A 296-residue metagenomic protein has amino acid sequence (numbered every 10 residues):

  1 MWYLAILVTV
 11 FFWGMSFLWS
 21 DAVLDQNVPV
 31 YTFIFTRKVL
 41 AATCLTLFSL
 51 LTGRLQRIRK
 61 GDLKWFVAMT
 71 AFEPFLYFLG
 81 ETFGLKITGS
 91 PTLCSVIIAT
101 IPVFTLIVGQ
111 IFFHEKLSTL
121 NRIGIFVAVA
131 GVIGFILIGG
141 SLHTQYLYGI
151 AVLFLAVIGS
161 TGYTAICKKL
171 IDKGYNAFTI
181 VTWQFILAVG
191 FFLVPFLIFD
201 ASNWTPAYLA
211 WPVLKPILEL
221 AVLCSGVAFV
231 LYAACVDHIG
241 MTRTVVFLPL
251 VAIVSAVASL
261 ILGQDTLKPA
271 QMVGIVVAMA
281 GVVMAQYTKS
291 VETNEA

Functional and structural regions predicted by a protein language model:
M1-T36, H143-K169, A296: Glycine-/small-residue-enriched transmembrane alpha-helix faces in small-molecule transporters and effluxers
F12, S16-F17, T46-I98, G134 (+1 more regions): Specific transmembrane alpha-helical segments of multi-pass solute transporters/efflux pumps, especially DMT/EamA
W19-V30, L85-I87, I136-Y146, L197-P212 (+2 more regions): Membrane-interface helix termini and inter-helical loops of multi-pass transporters
V23, F33, R37, G84 (+7 more regions): Hydrophobic/aromatic residues within transmembrane alpha-helices of multi-pass small-molecule transporters
T36, F78, L93-T100, I166-G190 (+1 more regions): Helix-helix packing/entry segments at the starts of transmembrane helices
C44, S49-T52, I101-F126, I253-M272: C-terminal transmembrane-helix exit sites in multi-pass transporters
L45, L117-G139, P249, A270-K289: Hydrophobic transmembrane alpha-helices of multi-pass small-molecule transport proteins
L45, T105-L106, L142-N203, L231 (+1 more regions): Transmembrane alpha-helical segments that form core, pore/gating elements of small-molecule transporters/exporters
